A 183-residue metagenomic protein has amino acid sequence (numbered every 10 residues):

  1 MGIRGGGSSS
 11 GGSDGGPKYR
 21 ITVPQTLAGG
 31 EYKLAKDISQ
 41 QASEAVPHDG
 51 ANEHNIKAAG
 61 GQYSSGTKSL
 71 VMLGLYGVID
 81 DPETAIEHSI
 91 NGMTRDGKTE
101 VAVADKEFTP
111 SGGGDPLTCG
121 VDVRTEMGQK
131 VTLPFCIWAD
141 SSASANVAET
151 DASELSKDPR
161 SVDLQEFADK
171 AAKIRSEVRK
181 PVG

Functional and structural regions predicted by a protein language model:
M1-I21: Hydrophobic single-pass membrane-targeting/anchoring helices
Y19-P134, A139-A143: A small/polar (G/S/T-enriched), proline-flanked helix-loop surface module common in exported/cell-envelope proteins
S111-G183: Extracellularly exposed regions in secreted/surface proteins, prominently low-complexity, repeat-rich
